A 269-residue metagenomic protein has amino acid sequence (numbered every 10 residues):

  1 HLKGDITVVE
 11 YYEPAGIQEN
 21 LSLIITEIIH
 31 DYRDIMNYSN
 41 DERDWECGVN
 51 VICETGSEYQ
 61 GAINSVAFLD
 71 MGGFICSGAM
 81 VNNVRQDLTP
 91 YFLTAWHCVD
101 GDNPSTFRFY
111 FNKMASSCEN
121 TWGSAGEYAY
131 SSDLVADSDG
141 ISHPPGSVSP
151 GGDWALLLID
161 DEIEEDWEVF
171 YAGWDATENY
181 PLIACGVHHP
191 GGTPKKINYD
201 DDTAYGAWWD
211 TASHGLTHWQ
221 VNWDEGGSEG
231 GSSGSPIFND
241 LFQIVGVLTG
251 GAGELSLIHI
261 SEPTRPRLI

Functional and structural regions predicted by a protein language model:
K3-V221: Serine endopeptidase catalytic core focused on the charge-relay Asp
A79-T89, G226-L248: Catalytic nucleophile loop of clan PA
A95-C98, P190-G191, G230, V247-G253: Short beta->alpha transition motifs characteristic of CBS
V99, S235-F238, P266: General alpha-helical segment detector with a strong preference for membrane-spanning helices and helix-boundary regions
D102, L241, G253, I269: Active-site-proximal flexible loops/turns
D153, N239, E262: Acidic active-site catalytic centers that drive phospho-/nucleotidyl reactions and related ester hydrolyses
P194-N198, G246, S256: Extended hydrophobic-aromatic, low-complexity segments
I258-I269: Single conserved hydrophobic/aromatic residue that forms the stacking wall/gate of nucleotide- or nucleobase-binding
